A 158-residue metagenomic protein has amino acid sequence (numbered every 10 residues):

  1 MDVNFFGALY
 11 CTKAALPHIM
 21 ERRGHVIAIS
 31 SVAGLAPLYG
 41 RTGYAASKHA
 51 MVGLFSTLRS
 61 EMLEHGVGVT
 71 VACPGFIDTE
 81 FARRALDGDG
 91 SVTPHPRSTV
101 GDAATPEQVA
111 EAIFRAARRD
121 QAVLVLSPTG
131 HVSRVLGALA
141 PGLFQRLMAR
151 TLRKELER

Functional and structural regions predicted by a protein language model:
T12, S47: Active-site helix of classical SDR
A14-R23: A short helix-coil junction within the Rossmann-fold of NAD(P)-dependent oxidoreductases
R23, A36-T42: Active-site loop immediately N-terminal to the catalytic Tyr-X3-Lys motif of short-chain dehydrogenase/reductase
S31: Residue(s) in the substrate-gating loop at a strand-loop-helix junction that position the organic substrate next
A36, T57-V67: Active-site-adjacent segment of SDR/Rossmann-fold oxidoreductases
E64-P128: SDR active-site lid
Q121-K154: A transmembrane-helix-recognition feature enriched in membrane-embedded lipid enzymes and envelope glyco-/phospholipid
